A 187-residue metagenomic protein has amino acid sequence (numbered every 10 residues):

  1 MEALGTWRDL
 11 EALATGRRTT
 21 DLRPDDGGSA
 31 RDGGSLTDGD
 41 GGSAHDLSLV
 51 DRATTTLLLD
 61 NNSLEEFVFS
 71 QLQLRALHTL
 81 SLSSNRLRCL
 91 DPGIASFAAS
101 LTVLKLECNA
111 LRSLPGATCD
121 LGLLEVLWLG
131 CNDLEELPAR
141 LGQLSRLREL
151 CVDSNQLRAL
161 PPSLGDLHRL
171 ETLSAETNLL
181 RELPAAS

Functional and structural regions predicted by a protein language model:
M1-C131, E135-A139, R148-D153, A159-P162 (+3 more regions): The feature captures the LRR N-terminal capping module
